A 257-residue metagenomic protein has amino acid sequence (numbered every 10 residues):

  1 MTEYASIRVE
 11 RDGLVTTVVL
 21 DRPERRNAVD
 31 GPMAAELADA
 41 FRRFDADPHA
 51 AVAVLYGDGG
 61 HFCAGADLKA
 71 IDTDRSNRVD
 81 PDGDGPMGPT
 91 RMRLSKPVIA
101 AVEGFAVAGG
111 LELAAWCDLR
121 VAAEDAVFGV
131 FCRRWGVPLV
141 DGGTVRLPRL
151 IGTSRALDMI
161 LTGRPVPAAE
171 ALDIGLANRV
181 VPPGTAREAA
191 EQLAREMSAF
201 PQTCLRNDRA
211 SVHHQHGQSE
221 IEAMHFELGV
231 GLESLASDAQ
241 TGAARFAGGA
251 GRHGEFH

Functional and structural regions predicted by a protein language model:
M1-D58: Conserved CoA-thioester-binding segment of acyl-CoA-metabolizing enzymes
M1-G13, G163-A168, E188, Q192-R195 (+1 more regions): C-terminal alpha-helix plus adjacent terminal tail
V18, L55, D67, L113-A115 (+3 more regions): Hydrophobic/aromatic residues within transmembrane alpha-helices of multi-pass small-molecule transporters
M33-E36, A186, E227: Hydrophobic alpha-helical membrane-association signature
A34-A38, R42-A46, V52, L68-V107 (+1 more regions): An acidic, glycine-rich surface segment that forms the CoA-thioester-binding/catalytic face of crotonase-fold enzymes
F41, F62, F128, F246 (+1 more regions): Conserved hydrophobic/aromatic "anchor" residues that stabilize well-ordered secondary structure elements
G60-A64, V107, G129, V212: Short, active-site-adjacent cap segments at secondary-structure transitions
T90-T203: Crotonase-fold acyl-CoA enzyme core
